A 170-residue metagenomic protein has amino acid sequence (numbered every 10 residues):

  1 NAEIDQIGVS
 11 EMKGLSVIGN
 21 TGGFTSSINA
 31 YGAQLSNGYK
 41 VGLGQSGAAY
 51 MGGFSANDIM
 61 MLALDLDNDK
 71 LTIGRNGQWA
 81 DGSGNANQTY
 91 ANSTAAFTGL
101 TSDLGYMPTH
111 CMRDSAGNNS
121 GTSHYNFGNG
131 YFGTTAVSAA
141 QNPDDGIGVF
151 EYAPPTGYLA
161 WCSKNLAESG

Functional and structural regions predicted by a protein language model:
N1-G170: PRY/SPRY (B30.2) beta-sandwich protein-interaction domains and their adjacent Ser/Pro/Gly-rich low-complexity linkers
